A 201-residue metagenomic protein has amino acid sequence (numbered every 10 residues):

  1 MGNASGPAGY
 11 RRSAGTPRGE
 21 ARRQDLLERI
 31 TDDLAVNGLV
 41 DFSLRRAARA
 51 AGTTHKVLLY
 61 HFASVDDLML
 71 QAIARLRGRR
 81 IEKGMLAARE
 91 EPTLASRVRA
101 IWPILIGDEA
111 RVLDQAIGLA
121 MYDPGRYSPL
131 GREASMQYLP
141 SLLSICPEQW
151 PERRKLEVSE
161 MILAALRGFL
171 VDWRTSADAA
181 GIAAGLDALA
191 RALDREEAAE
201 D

Functional and structural regions predicted by a protein language model:
M1-A21, A199-D201: N-terminal intrinsically disordered/low-complexity leader segments
R22-D25, R29, D33-D67, Q71: Helix-turn-helix
D25, R29-N37, K83, Q115-L119 (+1 more regions): Solvent-exposed, amphipathic alpha-helical segments
Q71, E82-R111, V158-I162: Hydrophobic alpha-helical connector segments
A74-R80: Short, basic, alpha-helical segments at the C-terminal edge of helix-turn-helix-like DNA-binding modules
I106-R132: Amphipathic alpha-helical segments used for helix-helix packing
G125-R132, C146-D201: Hydrophobic/aromatic-rich alpha-helical bundle segments in the mid-to-C-terminal region
P129-Q137, S141: Short, solvent-exposed amphipathic helices
